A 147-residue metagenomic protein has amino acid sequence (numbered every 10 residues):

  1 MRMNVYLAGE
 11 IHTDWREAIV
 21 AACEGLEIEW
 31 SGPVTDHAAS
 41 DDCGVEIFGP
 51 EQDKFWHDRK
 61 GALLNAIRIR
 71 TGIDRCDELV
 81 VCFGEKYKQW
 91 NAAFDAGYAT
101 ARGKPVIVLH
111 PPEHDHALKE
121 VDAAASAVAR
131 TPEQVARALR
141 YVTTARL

Functional and structural regions predicted by a protein language model:
M1-L147: Conserved catalytic or regulatory cores that recognize and/or transform ribose-phosphate-containing ligands
